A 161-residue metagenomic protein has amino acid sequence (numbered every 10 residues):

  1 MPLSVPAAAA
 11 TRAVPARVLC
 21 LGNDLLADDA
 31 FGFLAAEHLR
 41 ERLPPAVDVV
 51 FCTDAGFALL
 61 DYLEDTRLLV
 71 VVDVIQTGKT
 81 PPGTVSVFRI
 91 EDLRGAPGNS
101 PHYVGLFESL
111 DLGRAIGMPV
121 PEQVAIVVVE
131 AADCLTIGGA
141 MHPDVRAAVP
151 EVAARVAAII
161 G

Functional and structural regions predicted by a protein language model:
M1-A131, G139-E151, R155-G161: N-terminal catalytic or cofactor-binding beta/alpha core of small enzyme domains
